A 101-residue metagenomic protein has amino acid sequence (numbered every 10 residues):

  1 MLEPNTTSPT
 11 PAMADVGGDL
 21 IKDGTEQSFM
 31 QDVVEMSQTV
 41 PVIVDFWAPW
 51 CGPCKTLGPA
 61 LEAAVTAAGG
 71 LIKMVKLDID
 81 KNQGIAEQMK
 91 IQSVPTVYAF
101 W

Functional and structural regions predicted by a protein language model:
M1-L71, Q83-G84, Q88-T96, F100-W101: Proteins that catalyze or organize thiol-disulfide redox chemistry and the adjacent proteostasis machinery handling
I79: Hydrophobic anchor residue in the Rossmann-like NAD(P) cofactor-binding loop of oxidoreductases, predominantly
